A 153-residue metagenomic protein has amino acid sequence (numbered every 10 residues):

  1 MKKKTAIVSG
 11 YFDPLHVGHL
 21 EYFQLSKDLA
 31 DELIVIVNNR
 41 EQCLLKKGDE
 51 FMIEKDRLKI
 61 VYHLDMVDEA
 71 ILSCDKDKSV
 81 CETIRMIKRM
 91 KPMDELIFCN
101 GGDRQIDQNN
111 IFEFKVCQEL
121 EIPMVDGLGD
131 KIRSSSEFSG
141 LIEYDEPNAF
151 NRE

Functional and structural regions predicted by a protein language model:
M1-E153: Nucleotidyltransferase catalytic core that binds NTPs
